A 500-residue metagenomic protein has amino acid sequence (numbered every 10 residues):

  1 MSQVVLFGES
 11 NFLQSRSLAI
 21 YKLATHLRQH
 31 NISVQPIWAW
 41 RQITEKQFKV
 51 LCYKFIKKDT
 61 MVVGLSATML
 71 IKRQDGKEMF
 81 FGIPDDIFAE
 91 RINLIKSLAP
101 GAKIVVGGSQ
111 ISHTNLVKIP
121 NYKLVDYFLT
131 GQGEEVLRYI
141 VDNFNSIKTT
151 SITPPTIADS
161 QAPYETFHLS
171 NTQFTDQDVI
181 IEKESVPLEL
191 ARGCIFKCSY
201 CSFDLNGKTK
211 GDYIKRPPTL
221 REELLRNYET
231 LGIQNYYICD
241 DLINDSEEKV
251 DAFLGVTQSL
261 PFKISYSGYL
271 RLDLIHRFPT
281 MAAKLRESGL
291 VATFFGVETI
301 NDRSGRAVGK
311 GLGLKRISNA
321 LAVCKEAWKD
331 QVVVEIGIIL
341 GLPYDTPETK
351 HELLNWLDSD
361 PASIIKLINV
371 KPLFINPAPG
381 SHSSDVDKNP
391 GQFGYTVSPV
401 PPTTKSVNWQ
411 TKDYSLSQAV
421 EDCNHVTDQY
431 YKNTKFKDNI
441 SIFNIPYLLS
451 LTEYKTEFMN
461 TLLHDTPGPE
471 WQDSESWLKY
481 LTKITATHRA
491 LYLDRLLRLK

Functional and structural regions predicted by a protein language model:
S2-E9, R28-Q29, E45, Y53-V62 (+4 more regions): Radical SAM enzyme core and accessory elements
S2-L224, E229-G232: Acidic, low-complexity intrinsically disordered segments
H30-I32, L94-A102, T230-L231, L260 (+5 more regions): A structural motif corresponding to the C-terminal end of an alpha-helix and its immediate exit/capping segment
P36-R41, L205, G296, I338-L340 (+1 more regions): Residue-level recognition of beta-strand->loop/alpha-helix junctions
F48-C52, M79-N93, V250-A252, R316-A320 (+2 more regions): Well-ordered, non-membrane alpha-helical segments in soluble/globular domains
M69-G76, I111-L116, F196, E247-E248 (+4 more regions): Flexible glycine/acidic-rich beta-alpha junction loops that bind and position SAM and/or redox cofactors in anaerobic
N115-Y122, Y344-D358: Catalytic cores of alpha/beta
F167-V333, L340, N355: Radical SAM [4Fe-4S] cluster-binding motif and immediate context
